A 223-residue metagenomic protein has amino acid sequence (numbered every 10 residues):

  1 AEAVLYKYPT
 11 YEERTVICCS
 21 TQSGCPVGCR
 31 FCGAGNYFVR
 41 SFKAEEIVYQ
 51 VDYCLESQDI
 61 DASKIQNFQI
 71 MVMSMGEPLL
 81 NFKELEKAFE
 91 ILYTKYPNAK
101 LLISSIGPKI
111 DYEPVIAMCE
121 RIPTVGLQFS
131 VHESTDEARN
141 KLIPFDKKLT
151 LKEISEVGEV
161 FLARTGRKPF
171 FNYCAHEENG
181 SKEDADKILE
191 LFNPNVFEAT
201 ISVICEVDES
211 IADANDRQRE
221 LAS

Functional and structural regions predicted by a protein language model:
A1, E13-T15, P123: Generic structural motif recognizing short loop/turn segments at the entrances and edges of beta-strands
E2-Y6: A short loop-to-beta-strand scaffold at the N-terminal edge of the catalytic core in hydrolase folds
K7-Y49, Y53: Canonical Radical SAM [4Fe-4S] cluster-binding loop centered on the CxxxCxxC motif and its immediate flanking residues
E56-Q69, S74-A222: Conserved AdoMet/S-adenosylmethionine-binding subsite of the radical SAM
